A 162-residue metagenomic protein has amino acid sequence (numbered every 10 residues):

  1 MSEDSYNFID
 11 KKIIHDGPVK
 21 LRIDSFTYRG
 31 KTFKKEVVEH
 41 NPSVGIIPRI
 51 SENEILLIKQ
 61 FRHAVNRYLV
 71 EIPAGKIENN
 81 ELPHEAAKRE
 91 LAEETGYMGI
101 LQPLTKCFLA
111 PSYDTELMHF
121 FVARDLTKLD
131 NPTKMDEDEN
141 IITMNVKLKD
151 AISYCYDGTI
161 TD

Functional and structural regions predicted by a protein language model:
M1-K11: A short, amphipathic edge element
M1-S2, Y68, N79, S112 (+1 more regions): Nudix hydrolase/Nudix homology domain
S2, G45-R89, E137: Conserved Nudix-box catalytic region and its N-terminal flanking loop in Nudix hydrolases and closely related
I9-G45, S51: Acidic, metal-coordinating catalytic segment for phosphate/diphosphate chemistry, firing primarily on the Nudix
D16, A64, A110-Y113: Short glycine/serine/proline-enriched coil/turn segments at secondary-structure junctions
R22-R29, P111-D130, M144: Active-site-adjacent beta-strand/loop module that shapes the phosphate/pyrophosphate-binding cleft
R29, I50-E52, F61, R124-K128 (+1 more regions): Short loop segments at secondary-structure junctions
L82-R124, T133, E137: A contiguous pocket-lining binding segment that forms or flanks enzyme active sites
